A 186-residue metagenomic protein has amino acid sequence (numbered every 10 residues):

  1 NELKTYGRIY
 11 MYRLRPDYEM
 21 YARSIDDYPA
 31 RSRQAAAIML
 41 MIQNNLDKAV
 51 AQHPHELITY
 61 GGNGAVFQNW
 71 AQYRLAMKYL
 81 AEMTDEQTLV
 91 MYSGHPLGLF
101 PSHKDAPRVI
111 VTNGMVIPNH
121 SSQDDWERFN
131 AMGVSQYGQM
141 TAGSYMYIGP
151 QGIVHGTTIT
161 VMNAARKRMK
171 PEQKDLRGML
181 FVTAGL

Functional and structural regions predicted by a protein language model:
N1-A184: Metallocofactor- and cofactor-centric catalytic cores in central/energy metabolism, strongly enriched
